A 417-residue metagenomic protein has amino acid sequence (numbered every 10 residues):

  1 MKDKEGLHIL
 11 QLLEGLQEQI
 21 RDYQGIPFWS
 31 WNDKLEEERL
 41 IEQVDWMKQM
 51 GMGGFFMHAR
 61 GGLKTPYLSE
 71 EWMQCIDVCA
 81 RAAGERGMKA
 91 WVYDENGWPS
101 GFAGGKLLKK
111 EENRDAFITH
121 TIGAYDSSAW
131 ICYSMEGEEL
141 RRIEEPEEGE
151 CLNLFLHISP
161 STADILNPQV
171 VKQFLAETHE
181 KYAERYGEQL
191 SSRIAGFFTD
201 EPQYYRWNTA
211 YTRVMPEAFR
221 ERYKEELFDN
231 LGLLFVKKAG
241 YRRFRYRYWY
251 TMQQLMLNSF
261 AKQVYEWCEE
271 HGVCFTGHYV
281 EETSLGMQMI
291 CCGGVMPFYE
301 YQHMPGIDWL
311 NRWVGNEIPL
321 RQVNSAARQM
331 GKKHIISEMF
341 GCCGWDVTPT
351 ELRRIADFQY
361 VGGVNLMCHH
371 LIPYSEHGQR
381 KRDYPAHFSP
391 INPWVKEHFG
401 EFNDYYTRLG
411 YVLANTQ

Functional and structural regions predicted by a protein language model:
K2, G6-H8, G15, R21-I26 (+8 more regions): Carbohydrate-binding surfaces of carbohydrate-active enzymes
S127-E188: Extended acidic/polar, glycine-enriched regions that form or flank non-catalytic beta-rich accessory modules
